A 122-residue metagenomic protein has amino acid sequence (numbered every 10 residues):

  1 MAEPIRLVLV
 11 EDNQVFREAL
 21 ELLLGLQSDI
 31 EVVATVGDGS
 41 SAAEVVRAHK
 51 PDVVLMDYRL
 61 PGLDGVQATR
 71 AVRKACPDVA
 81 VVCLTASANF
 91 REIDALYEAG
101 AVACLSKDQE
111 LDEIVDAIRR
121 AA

Functional and structural regions predicted by a protein language model:
E11: Conserved acidic carboxylate
Q14-A34: Two-component/phosphorelay signaling modules centered on CheY-like receiver
D38-S41, D64-Q67: Acidic catalytic/metal-coordinating carboxylates
D57, T85: Active-site residues of response regulator receiver
P61: The feature encodes the CheY-like receiver
V66-D78: Short amphipathic alpha-helix used as the core "switch/output" element in two-component signaling
R91, Q109-R119: C-terminal output helix
